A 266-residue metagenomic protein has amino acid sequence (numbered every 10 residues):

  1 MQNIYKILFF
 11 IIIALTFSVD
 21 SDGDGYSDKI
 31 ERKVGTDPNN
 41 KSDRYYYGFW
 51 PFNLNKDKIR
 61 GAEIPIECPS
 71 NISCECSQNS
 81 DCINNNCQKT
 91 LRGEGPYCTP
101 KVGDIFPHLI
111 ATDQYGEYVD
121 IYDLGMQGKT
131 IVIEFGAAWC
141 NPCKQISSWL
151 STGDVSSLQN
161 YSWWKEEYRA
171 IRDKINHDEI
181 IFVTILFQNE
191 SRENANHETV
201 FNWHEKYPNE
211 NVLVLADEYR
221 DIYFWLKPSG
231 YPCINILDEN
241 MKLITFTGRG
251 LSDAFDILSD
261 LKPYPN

Functional and structural regions predicted by a protein language model:
Q2-F10: Sec-dependent signal peptide recognition, specifically the positively charged N-region followed immediately by
F9-S18: Hydrophobic h-region of N-terminal signal peptides that target proteins for export in Gram-negative bacteria
F17-K101: Extracellular calcium-associated, cysteine-rich motifs in secreted modular proteins
G23, M126-V132, N176-V183, P208-L213 (+2 more regions): Loop/turn elements at helix/coil->beta-strand transitions in domains of secreted/extracellular proteins
I110-I131, K165-I175: A short beta-strand-turn-helix
F135-E167, S191-R192: Conserved redox-active cysteine motifs that mediate thiol-disulfide chemistry, especially di-cysteine Cys-X(1-2)-Cys
I181-I185, E193, H197-Y231: Short, internal strand/loop/helix patches that form the active-site neighborhood or redox-interaction surface
S229-N266: Thiol-/selenol-based redox modules, centered on thioredoxin-like and closely related oxidoreductase domains
